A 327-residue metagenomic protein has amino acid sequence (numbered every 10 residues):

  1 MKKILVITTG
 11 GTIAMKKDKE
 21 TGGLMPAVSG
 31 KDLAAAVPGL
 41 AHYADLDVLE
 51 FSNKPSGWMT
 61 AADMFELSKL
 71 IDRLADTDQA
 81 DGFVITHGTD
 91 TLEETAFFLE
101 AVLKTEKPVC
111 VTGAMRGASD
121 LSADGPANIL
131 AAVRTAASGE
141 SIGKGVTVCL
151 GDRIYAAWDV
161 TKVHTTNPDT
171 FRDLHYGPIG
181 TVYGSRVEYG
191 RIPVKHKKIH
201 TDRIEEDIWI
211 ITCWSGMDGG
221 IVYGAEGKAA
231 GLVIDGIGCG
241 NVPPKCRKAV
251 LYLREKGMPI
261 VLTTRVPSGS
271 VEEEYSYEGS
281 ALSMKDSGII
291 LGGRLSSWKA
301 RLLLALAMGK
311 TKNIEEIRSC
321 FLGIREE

Functional and structural regions predicted by a protein language model:
M1-R73, K248, S268, L291: ATP/NTP phosphate-donor binding region
K2, I7-K17, S29-G30, A35-L40 (+2 more regions): Accessory alpha-helical/coil subdomains and C-terminal extensions that flank or cap enzyme catalytic cores
E20-S29, T91, F97-V109, G125-A131 (+2 more regions): A glycine- and small-aliphatic-rich helix-loop capping segment at beta-alpha/alpha-beta transitions that lines
T77-L92, K228-C239: Short acidic, glycine-rich surface-loop motifs adjacent to enzyme active sites
I85-K107, V242-L251: Short Gly/Thr/Asp-enriched flexible loops that form oxyanion-binding sites at enzyme active sites
A96-A127, R134-A137, R254-T264: Short, acidic/small-residue loops that bind anionic groups at enzyme active sites
V111-Y183: Internal gly/pro-rich beta-alpha loop/helix module that stabilizes soluble enzyme cofactors or their anionic handles
P244-E327: ATP/nucleoside-binding phosphotransfer catalytic cores, i.e., glycine-rich phosphate-binding loops
